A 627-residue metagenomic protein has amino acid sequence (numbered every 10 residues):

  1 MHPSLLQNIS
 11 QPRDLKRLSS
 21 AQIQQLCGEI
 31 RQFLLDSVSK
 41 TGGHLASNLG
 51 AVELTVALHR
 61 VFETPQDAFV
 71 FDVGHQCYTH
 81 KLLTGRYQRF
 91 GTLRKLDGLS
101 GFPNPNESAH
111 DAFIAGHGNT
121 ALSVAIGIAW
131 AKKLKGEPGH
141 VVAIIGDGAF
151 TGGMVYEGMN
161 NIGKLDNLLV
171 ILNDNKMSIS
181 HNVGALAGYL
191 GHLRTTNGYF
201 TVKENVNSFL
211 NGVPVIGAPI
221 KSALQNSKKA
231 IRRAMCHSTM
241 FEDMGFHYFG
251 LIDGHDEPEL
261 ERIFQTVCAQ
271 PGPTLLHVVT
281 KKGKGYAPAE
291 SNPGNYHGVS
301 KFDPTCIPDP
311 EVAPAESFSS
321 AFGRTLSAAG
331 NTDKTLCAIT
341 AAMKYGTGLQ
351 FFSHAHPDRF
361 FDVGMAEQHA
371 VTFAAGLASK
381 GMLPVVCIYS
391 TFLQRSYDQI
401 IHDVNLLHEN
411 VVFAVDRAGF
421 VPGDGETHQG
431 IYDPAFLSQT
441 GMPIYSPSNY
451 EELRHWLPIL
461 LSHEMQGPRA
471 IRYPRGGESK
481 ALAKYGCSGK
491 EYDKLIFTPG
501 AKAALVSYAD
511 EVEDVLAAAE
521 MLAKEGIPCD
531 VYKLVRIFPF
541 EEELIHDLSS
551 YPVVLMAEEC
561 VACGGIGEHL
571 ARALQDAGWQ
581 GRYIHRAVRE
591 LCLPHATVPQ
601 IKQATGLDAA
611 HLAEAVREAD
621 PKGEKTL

Functional and structural regions predicted by a protein language model:
M1-L83, E242, D253-E257, H277: N-terminal amphipathic, basic-rich helices that act as targeting or association modules
L6, K176-F322: Long, well-ordered, tryptophan-enriched scaffold segments
H44-L165, L336, T340-A341, L349-Q350: Cofactor-binding active-site loop characterized by glycine-rich and histidine/acidic residues
A68, T280-Q394, Q399-E409, A501 (+2 more regions): Non-catalytic terminal/interface segments that mediate subunit docking, oligomerization, and allosteric communication
R89-L99, K164-N175, G198, N405-R417: A glycine-rich helix N-cap at a beta->alpha junction
I220-P288, N410-V415, P434-G486, V553 (+1 more regions): Structural signature of the thiamine diphosphate
R262-Q265, H297-G298, S317-T332, G348-H354 (+3 more regions): Glycine-/acidic-rich phosphate or pyrophosphate-binding loops and their flanking alpha/beta elements
F302-T305, D309-V312, P422-D424, Q429 (+3 more regions): Peripheral docking tails and interdomain loops at the edges of cofactor- or intermediate-handling domains
